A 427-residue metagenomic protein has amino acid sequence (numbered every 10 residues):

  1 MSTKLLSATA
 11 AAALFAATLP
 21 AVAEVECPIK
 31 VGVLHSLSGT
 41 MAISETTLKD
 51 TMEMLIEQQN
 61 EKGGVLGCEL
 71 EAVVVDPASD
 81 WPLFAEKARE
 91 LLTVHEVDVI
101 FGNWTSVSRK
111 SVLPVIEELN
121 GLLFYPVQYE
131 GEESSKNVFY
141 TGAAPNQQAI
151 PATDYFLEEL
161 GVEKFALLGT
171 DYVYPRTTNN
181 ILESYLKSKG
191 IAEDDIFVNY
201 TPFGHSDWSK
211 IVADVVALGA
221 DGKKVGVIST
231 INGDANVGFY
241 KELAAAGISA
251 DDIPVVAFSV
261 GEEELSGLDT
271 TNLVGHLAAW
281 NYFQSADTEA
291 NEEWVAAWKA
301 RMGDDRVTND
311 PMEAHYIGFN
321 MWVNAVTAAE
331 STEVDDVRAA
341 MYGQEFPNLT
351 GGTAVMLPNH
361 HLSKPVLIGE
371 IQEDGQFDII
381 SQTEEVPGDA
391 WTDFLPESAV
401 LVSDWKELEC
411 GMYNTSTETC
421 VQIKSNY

Functional and structural regions predicted by a protein language model:
T18-A23: Sec/Tat signal peptide C-region and signal peptidase I cleavage site
I29, E345-Y427: Solvent-exposed, acidic/polar segments of extracytosolic/periplasmic ligand-binding ectodomains
G32-T51, V75-P82, W104-V107, D171-R176 (+2 more regions): Extracytoplasmic "Venus flytrap"
I43-D50, E57-Q58, K62-E132, T141 (+2 more regions): Beta-alpha junction/loop-to-helix N-cap segments that form part of ligand/metal-binding clefts
P77, E130, I248-L273, A340-P347: Venus flytrap/periplasmic-binding-protein-like
E86, E130-G131, N137-A246, S285-N291: Extracellular/periplasmic Venus flytrap/periplasmic-binding protein
L91-N103, F124-P126, K164-G169, G222-G233 (+4 more regions): Periplasmic-binding protein-like
N232-G238, A286-Q344: Extracellular/periplasmic ligand-binding modules, especially the Venus flytrap/periplasmic-binding
